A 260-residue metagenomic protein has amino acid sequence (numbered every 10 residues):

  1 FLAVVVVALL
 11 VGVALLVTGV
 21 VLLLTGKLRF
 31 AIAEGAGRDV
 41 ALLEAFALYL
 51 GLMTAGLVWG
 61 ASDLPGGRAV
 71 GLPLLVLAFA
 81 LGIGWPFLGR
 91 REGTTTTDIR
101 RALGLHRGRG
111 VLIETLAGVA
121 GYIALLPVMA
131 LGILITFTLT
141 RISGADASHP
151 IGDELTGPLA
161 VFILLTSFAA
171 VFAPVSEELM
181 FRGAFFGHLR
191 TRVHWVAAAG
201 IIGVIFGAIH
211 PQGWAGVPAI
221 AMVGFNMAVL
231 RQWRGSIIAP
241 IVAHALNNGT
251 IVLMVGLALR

Functional and structural regions predicted by a protein language model:
F1-G104, V252-R260: N-terminal, membrane-interfacial amphipathic/helix-forming hydrophobic leader that caps and precedes the first
L9, V13, I123-A130, I142-R260: Transmembrane helix-loop-helix hairpins at the membrane interface of multi-pass integral membrane proteins
A33-L57, G118-A124, I201-G216, I220: Hydrophobic alpha-helical transmembrane segments of integral membrane proteins
G35, V40, G110, A173-P174 (+1 more regions): Residue-level recognition of hydrophobic positions within alpha-helical transmembrane segments
E44, E114, E177-E178: Acidic-residue sensor for enzyme active/binding pockets
G56-V76, R91-A173, T191: Juxtamembrane helix-loop-helix connectors linking adjacent transmembrane helices in multi-pass membrane enzymes
